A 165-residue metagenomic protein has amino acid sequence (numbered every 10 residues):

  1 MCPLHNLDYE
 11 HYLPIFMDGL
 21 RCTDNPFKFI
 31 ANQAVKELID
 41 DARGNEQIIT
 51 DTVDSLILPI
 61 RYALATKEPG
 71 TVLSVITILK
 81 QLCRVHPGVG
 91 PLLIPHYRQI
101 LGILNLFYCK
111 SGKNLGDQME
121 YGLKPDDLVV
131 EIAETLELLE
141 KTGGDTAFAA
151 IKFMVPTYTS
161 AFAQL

Functional and structural regions predicted by a protein language model:
M1-I30, I151-L165: N-terminal "cap/leader" segments of large eukaryotic alpha-helical scaffolds
H5-F16, E46-I60, G90-L101, F148-K152: Core helices of alpha-solenoid repeat scaffolds
F16, L20, A34-A42, L56-L64 (+4 more regions): Hydrophobic residues within the alpha-helices of tandem HEAT/HEAT-like
L20-T23, L64-K67, Y108, Y121: Alpha-solenoid helical repeat architecture
F27, N45-I49, T71, V89-L93 (+2 more regions): Short, flexible/disordered secondary-structure transition segments
F29-I30, P95-C109: Conserved long hydrophobic alpha-helices within structured protein cores
Y108-L128: Acidic, Ser/Thr- and Gly/Pro-rich intrinsically disordered linkers and low-complexity segments that flank or connect
C109-L115, L136, E140-L165: Alpha-helical repeat/alpha-solenoid scaffolds of the HEAT/ARM/MIF4G superfamily and closely related elongated all-alpha
